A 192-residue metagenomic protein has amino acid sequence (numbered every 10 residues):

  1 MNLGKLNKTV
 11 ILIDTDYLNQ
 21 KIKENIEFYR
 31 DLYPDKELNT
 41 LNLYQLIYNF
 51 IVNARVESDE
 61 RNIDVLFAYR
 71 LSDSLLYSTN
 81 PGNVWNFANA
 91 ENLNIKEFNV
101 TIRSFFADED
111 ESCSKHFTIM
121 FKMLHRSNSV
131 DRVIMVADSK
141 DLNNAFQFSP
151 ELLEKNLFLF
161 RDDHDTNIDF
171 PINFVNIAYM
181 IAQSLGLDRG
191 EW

Functional and structural regions predicted by a protein language model:
M1-F105: Domain-level signal for Mg2+-assisted phosphodiester chemistry and nucleotide/NA-binding surfaces in nucleic-acid
I95-W192: Nuclease catalytic cores that cleave nucleic-acid phosphodiester bonds, predominantly acidic two-metal-ion
